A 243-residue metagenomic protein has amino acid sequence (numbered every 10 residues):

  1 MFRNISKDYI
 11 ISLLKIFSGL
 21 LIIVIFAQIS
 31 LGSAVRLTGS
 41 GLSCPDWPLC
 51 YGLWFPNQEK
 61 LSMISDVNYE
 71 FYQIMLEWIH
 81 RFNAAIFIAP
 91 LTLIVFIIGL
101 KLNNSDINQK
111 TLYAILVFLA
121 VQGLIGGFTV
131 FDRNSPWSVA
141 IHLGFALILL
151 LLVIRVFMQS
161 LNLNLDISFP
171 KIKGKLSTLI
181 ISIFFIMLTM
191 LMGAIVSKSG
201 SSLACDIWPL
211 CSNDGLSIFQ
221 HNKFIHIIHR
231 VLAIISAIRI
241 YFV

Functional and structural regions predicted by a protein language model:
M1-I23, S177, I181-F184: Start-transfer (signal-anchor) and selected internal transmembrane alpha helices of multi-pass inner/ER membrane
L14-C44, F184-V196: N-terminal signal-anchor transmembrane alpha helix
L14-S18, S105-I115, K175-L179: Membrane-interfacial loop-to-transmembrane alpha-helix junctions, especially the N-terminal start
A34-D46, A120-L143, V196-D206: Interfacial helix-loop-helix junctions of multi-pass membrane proteins
L37-E77, S202-K223: Extracytosolic (periplasmic/ER-lumenal) interhelical loops and adjacent juxtamembrane/interface segments of multi-pass
I74-L93, P136-L152, K223-R239: Membrane-interface loop-to-helix entry segments
L100-Q109, N164-G174: Membrane-interface helix-boundary motifs at transmembrane edges
L191-S236, Y241: Membrane-interfacial catalytic/cofactor-binding modules of polytopic membrane enzymes
